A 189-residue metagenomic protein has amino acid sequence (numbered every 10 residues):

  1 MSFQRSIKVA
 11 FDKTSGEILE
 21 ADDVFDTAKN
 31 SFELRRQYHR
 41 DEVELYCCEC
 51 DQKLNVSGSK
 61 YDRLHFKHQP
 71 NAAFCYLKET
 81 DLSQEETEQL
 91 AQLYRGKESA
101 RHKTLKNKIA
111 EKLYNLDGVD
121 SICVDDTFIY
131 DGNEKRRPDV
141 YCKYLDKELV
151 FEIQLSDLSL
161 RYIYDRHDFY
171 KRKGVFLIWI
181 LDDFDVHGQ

Functional and structural regions predicted by a protein language model:
M1-T104, E111: Nuclease-adjacent, charged terminal/linker segments that flank catalytic cores
R5-S6, A73, S121, W179-Q189: Short flexible/disordered coil segments
G96-K97, F151-Q154: Short, contiguous strand/loop micro-motifs
R101-L105, S159-Y162: Short amphipathic alpha-helical segments
A110-V150, L158: Active-site metal-binding core of divalent-cation-utilizing nuclease and nuclease-like domains
Q154-Q189: Catalytic cores of nucleic-acid endonucleases
